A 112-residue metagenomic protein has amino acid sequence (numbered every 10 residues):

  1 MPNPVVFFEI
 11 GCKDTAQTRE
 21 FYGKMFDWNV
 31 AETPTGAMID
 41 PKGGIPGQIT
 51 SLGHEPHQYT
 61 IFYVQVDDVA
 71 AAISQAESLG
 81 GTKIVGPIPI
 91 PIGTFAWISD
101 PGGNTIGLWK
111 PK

Functional and structural regions predicted by a protein language model:
M1-R19, G44-I45, T60-F62, P111-K112: N-terminal beta-strand motif that seeds the catalytic metal site of vicinal oxygen chelate
V6, A37, T60, T94-A96: Short beta-strand micro-motifs in enzyme catalytic cores
F7-D40: N-terminal first-folded block
I10, I73-K112: Vicinal oxygen chelate
D14-T15, D67-A70: Helix N-cap motif at beta-to-alpha junctions
F21, A70-Q75: Short amphipathic alpha-helices within nucleic acid-binding modules
D27-Y59, T105-K110: Conserved short beta-strand elements that form part of the metal-binding/catalytic scaffold of enzyme active sites
G36-I39, A71, I84: A structural feature recognizing the 12-helix transmembrane core of secondary solute carriers
